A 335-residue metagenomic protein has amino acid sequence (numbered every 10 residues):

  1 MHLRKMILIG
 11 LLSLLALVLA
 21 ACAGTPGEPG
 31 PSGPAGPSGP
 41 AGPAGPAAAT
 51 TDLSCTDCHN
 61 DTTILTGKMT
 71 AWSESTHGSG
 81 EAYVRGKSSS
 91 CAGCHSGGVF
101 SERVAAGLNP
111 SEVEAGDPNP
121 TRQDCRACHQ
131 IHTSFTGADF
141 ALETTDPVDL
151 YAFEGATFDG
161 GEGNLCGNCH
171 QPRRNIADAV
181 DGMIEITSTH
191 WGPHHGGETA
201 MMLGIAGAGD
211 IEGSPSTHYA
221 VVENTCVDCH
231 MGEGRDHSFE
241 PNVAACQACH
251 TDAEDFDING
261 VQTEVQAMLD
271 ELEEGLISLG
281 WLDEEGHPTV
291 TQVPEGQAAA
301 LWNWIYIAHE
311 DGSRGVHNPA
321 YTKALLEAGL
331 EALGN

Functional and structural regions predicted by a protein language model:
H2-L11: Bacterial N-terminal signal peptides that target proteins for export
V18-A21: C-terminal motif of bacterial Sec signal peptides marking the signal peptidase cleavage site
G24-T51, E254: Collagen/collagen-like triple-helix recognition
G45-A48, A82-V84, T291: Tandem-repeat/low-complexity and Cys-motif detector
D61-R85, S90-A267, G312-V316: Inter-heme linker and motif-flanking segments adjacent to c-type heme-binding CXXCH motifs in c-type cytochromes
T251-Q262, Q266-N335: Mature extracytoplasmic or organellar-lumen-exposed domains after removal of signal/transit peptides
